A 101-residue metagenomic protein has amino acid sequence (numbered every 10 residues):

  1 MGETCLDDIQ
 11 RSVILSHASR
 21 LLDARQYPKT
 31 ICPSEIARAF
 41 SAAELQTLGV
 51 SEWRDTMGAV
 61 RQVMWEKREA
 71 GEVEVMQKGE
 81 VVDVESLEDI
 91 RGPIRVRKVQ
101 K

Functional and structural regions predicted by a protein language model:
G2-D7, S12, Q62, A70-K101: Phospho-regulated, low-complexity intrinsically disordered regions of nuclear gene-regulatory and chromatin-associated
T4, H17-A18, T47-V50: A short, structure-level motif marking secondary-structure boundaries and short turns
D7-S34, G58-A59: Positively charged, polyanion-binding regions of nucleic-acid-associated proteins
L21, A39, V63: Residues that form generic nucleotide/phosphate-binding pockets
K29-F40, Q46: Short acidic, hydrophobic short linear motifs in intrinsically disordered regions
S41-Q62: Short, positively charged loop/turn segments that connect secondary-structure elements
E66: Alpha-helical DNA-recognition elements
